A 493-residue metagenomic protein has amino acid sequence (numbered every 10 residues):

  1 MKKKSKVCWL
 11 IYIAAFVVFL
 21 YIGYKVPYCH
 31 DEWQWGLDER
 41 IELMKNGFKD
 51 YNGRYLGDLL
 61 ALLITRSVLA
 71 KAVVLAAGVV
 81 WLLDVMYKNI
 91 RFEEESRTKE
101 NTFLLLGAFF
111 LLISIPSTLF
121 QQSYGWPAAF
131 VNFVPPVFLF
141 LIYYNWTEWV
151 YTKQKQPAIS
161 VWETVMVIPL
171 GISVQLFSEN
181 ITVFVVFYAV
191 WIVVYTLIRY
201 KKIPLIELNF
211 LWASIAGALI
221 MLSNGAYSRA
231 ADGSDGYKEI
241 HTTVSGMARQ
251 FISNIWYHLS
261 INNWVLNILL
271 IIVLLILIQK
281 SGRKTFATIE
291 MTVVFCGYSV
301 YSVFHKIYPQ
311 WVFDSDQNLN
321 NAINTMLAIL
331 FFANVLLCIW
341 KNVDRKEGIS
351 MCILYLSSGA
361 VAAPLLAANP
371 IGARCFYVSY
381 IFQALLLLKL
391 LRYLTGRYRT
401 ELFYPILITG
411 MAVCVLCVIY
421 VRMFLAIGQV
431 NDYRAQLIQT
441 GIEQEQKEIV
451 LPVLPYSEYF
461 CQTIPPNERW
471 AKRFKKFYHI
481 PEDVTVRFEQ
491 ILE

Functional and structural regions predicted by a protein language model:
K2-Y51, A61, T65-V85, N89-T102 (+2 more regions): Intrinsically disordered, polar/acidic, low-complexity terminal segments
A14, L104-S114, L211-W212, T285-H305 (+1 more regions): Transmembrane alpha-helix segments characteristic of polytopic inner-membrane glycan-assembly/cell-envelope
L20-A72, P127, E179-F187, W191-C338 (+1 more regions): Transmembrane catalytic cores of multi-pass membrane glycosyltransferases and polysaccharide-assembly enzymes
V79-I90, P136-Y151, V186-V194, L270-L277 (+3 more regions): Transmembrane alpha-helical segments
V85-L105, P127, W149, K280 (+1 more regions): Transmembrane alpha-helical segments of multipass membrane enzymes and assembly factors that act on membrane-embedded
F103-Y151, S178, D316-V335, A360-L387: Membrane-interface micro-motifs in multi-pass membrane enzymes
S160-Y188: Membrane-interface alpha helices of multi-pass inner-membrane proteins
I289-F295, W340-G359, Y393-I419: Signature aromatic-anchored transmembrane alpha helix within multi-pass, membrane-resident enzymes that catalyze glycan
